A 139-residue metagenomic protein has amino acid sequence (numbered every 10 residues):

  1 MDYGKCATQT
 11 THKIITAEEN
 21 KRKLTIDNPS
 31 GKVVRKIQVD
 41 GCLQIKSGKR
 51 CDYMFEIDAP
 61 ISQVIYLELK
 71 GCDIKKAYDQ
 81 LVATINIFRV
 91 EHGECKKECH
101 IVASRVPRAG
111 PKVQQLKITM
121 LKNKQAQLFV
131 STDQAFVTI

Functional and structural regions predicted by a protein language model:
M1-K32: Solvent-exposed, charged helical/coil patches that constitute nucleic-acid or partner-interaction surfaces
D2-G4, C42, I101-I139: Domain-level recognition of nuclease-like catalytic cores that cleave nucleotide substrates
N20-D58: Active-site metal-binding core of divalent-cation-utilizing nuclease and nuclease-like domains
I45-K46, D73-L81, G110: Active-site-adjacent loop/helix micro-motif of nuclease/hydrolase catalytic cores
Y53-F55, Q63-G71: Conserved catalytic cores of phosphodiester-cleaving nucleases, focusing on short active-site segments
P60-Y66, K96-E98: Glycine-rich, often proline-containing surface loops adjacent to acidic residues and nearby aromatics that form
I74, F88-V113: Nucleic-acid nuclease catalytic cores
T84: An active-site-proximal "capping" alpha-helix that borders the catalytic cofactor pocket
